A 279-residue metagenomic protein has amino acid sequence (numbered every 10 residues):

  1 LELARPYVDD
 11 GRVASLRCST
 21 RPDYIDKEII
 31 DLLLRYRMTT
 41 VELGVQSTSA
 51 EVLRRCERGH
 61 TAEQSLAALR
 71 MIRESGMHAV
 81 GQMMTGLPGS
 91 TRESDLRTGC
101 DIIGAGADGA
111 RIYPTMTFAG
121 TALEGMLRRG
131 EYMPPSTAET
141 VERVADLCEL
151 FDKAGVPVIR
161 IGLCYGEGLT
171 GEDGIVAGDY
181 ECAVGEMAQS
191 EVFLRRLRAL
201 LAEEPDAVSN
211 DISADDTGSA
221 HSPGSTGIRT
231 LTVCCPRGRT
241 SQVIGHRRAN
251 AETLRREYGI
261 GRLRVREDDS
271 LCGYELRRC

Functional and structural regions predicted by a protein language model:
L1-V80, M84-G109, A119-E139: Conserved non-cysteine loop/helix-boundary elements of the Radical SAM core domain that shape
R17, V80-Q82, R111, I159 (+2 more regions): A structural signal for isolated positions on well-ordered beta-strands in alpha/beta enzyme cores
Y36-T39, C100-A110, C182, L194 (+1 more regions): Structural recognition of alpha->loop->beta junctions
Q46, T115, D268: Flexible loop residues that form catalytic and substrate-binding hotspots at small-molecule/glycan-binding clefts
Y113-F118, C164: Short glycine-enriched loops at secondary-structure junctions
A122, R129-C279: Auxiliary Fe-S-binding modules of radical SAM enzymes
